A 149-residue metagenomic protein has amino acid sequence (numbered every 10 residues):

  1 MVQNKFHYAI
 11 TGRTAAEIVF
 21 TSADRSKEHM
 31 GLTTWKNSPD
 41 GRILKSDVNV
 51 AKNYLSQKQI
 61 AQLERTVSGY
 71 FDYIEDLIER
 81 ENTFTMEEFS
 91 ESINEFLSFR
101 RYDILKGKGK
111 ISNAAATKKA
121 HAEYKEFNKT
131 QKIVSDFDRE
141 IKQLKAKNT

Functional and structural regions predicted by a protein language model:
M1-T149: Positively charged, phosphate-engaging catalytic surfaces used for nucleic-acid and nucleotide handling
